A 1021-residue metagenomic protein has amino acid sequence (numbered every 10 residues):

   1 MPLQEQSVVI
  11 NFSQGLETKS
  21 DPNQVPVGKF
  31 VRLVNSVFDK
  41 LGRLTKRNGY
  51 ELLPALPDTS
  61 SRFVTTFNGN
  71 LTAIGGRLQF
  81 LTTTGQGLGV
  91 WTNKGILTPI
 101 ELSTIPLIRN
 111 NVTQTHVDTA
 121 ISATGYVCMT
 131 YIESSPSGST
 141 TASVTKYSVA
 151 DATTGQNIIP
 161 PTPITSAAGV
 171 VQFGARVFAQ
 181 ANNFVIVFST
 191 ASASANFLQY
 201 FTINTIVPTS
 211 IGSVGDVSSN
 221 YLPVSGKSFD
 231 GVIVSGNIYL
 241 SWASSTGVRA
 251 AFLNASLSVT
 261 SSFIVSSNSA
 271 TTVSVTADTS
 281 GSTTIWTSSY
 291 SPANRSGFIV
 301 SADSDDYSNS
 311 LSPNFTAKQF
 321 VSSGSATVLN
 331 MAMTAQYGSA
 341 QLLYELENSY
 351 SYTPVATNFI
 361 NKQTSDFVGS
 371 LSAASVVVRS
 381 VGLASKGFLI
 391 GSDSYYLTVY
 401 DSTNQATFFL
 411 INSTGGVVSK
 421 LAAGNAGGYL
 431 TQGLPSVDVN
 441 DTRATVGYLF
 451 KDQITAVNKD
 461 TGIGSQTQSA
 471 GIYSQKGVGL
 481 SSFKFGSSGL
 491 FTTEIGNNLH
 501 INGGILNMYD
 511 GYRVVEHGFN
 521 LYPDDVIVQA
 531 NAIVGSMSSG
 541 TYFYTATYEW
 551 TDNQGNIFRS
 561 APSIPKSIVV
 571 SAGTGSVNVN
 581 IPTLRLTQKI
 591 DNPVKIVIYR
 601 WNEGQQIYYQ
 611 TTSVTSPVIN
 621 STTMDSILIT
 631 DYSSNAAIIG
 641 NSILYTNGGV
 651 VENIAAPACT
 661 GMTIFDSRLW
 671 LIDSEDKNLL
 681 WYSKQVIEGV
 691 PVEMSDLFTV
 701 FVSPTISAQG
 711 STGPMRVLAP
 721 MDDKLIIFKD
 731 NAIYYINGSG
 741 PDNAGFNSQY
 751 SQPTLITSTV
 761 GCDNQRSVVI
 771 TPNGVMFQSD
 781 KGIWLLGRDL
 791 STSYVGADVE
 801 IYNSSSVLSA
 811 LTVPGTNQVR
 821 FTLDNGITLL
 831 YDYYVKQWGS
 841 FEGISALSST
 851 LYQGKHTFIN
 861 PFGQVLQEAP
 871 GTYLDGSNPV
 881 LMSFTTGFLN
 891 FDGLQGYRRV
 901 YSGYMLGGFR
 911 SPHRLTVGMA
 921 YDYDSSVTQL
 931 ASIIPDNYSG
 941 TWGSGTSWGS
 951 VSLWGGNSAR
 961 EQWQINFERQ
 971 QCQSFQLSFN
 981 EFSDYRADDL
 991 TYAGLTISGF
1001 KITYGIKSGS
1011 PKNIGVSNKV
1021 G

Functional and structural regions predicted by a protein language model:
M1-P99, G471-N497, T541-F543, E549-S563 (+2 more regions): Beta-sheet repeat architectures centered on beta-propellers
P2-Q6, F12-S13, P54-P57, G89-L102 (+8 more regions): Disordered, low-complexity "stalk" and linker segments at domain junctions of extracellular and cell-surface proteins
L56-S60, N110-V112, V170, L222-V224 (+11 more regions): Conserved loop/turn at the beginning of each blade in beta-propeller domains
S60-A73, D118-A123, R176-Q180, S228-V234 (+10 more regions): Structural signature of eukaryotic scaffold interfaces centered on beta-propeller domains
N70-T82, Y126-I132, N183-S189, N237-W242 (+15 more regions): Short beta-strand elements that form the blades of beta-propeller/WD-repeat-like and other beta-sheet-rich scaffold
L97-I472, F483: Extracellular, repeat-based ectodomains that mediate carbohydrate processing or recognition
V149-G155, I203-P208, L253-L257, A302-N309 (+11 more regions): Short loop/turn segments immediately following beta-strands, especially the blade-tip and inter-blade linker loops
I726-L755: Surface-exposed extracellular loop regions of Gram-negative outer-membrane beta-barrel proteins
